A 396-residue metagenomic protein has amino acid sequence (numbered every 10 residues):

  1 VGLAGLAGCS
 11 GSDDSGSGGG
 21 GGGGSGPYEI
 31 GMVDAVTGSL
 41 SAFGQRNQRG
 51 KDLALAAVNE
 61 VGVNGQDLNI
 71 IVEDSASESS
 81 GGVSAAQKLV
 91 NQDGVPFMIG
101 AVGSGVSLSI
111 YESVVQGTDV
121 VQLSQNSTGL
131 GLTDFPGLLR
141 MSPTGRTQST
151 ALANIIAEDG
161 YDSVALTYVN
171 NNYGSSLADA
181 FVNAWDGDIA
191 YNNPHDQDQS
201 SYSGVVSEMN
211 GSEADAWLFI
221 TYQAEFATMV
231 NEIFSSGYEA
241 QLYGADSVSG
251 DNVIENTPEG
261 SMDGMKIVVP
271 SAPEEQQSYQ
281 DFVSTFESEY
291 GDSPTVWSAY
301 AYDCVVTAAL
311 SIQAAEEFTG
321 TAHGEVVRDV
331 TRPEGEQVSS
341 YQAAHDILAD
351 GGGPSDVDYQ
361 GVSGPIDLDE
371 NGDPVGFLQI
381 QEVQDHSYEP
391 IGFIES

Functional and structural regions predicted by a protein language model:
V1-S396: Extracytosolic ligand-binding ectodomains
